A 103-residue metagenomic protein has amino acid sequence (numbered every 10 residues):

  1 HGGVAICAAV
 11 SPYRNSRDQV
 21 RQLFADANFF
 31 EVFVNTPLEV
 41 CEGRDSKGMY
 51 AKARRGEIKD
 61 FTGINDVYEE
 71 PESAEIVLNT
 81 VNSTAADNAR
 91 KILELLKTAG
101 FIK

Functional and structural regions predicted by a protein language model:
H1-A53, D60: ATP-dependent NMP and nucleoside kinases share a basic, alpha-helical "lid"
N35-K91, K103: Small-molecule kinase domains that catalyze NTP-dependent phosphoryl transfer to phosphate-bearing small molecules
L96-K103: Short, hydrophobic alpha-helical segments
